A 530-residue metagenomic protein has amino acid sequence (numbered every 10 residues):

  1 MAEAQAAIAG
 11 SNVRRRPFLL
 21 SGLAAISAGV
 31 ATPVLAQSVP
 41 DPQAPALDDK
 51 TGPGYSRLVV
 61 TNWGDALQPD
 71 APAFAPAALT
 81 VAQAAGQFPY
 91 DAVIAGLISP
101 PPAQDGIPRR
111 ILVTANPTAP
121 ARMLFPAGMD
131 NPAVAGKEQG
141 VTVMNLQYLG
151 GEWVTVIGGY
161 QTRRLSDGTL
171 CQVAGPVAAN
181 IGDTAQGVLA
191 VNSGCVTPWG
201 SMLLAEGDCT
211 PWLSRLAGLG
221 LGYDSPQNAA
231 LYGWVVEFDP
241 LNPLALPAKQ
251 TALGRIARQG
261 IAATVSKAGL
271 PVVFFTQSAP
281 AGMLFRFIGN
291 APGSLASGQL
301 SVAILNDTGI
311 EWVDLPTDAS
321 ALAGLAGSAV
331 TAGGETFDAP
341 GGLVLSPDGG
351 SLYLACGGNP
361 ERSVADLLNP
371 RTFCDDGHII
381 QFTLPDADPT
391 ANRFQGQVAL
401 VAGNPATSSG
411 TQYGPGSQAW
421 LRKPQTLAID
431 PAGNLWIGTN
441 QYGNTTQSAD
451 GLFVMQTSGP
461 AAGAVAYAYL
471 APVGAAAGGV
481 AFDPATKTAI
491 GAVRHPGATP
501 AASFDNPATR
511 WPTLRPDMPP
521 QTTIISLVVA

Functional and structural regions predicted by a protein language model:
M1-V13, A24: N-terminal secretory signal peptides
S38-P198, L203-E206, T210-W212, L219-L221 (+3 more regions): Long, well-ordered hydrophobic secondary-structure segments characteristic of membrane-embedded and membrane-proximal
A46-V59, D70-Q83, G151-G182, V236-A257 (+3 more regions): Blade-edge beta-strand/turn elements of extracellular beta-propeller and related beta-sheet repeat scaffolds
F88-P101, I107, A185-W199, L253-S266 (+3 more regions): Beta-rich, blade/repeat-based domains predominating in secreted/periplasmic proteins but also intracellular
A115-K137, D208-N228, G357-C374, I437-T446 (+1 more regions): Short, conserved, GDST-rich strand-edge loop motifs in beta-rich repeat architectures
E138-Y148, Y223-L241, R286-I288, C374-P385 (+2 more regions): Beta-propeller blade signature
P415-S458: Loop/turn-rich, solvent-exposed surfaces of beta-rich toroidal or solenoidal domains
D483-A530: Blade-level signature of beta-propeller repeat domains, shared across WD40, Kelch, NHL, RCC1 and BNR/Asp-box propellers
